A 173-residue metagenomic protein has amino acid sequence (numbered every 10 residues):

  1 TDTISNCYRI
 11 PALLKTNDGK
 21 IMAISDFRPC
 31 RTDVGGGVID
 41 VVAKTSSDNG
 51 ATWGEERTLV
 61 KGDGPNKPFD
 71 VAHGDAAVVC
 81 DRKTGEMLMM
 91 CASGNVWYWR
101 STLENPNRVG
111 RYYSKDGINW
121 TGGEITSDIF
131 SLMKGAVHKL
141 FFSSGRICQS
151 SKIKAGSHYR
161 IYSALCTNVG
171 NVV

Functional and structural regions predicted by a protein language model:
T1-V173: Asp-box/BNR beta-propeller blade signature and adjacent active/binding-site loops in extracellular glycan-interacting
